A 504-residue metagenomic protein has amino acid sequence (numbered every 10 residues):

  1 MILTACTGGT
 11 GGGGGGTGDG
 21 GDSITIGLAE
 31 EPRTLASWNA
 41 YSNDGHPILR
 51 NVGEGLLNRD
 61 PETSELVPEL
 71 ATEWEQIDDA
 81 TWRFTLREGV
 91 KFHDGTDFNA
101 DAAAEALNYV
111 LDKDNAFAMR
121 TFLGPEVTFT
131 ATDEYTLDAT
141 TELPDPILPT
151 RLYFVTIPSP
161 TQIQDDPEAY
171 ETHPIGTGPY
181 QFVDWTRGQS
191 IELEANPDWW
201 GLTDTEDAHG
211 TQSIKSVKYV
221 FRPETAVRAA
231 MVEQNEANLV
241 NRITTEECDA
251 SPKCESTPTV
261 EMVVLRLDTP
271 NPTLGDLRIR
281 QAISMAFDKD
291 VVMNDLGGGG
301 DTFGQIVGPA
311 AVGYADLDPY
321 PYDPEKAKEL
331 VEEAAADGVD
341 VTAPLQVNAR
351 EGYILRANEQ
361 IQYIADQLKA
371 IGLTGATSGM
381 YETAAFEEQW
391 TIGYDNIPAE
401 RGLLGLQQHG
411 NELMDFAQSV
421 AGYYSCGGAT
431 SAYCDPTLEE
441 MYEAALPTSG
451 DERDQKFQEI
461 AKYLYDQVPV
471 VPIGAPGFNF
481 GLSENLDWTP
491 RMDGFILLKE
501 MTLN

Functional and structural regions predicted by a protein language model:
I26-G27, V232, K369-Y423, K456: Periplasmic binding protein-like
L28-I77, N108, I175: N-terminal lobe/hinge region of extracytoplasmic solute-binding protein
E75, G375-E387, A417-E484, N504: Extracytoplasmic/peripheral linker and loop segments enriched in polar/acidic and small residues with frequent Thr/Pro
E75, R83-T85, M119-Q162, E168 (+1 more regions): Surface-exposed binding/hinge segments that line and control ligand-binding clefts or catalytic entry sites
H93, T140-I157, I175-E224, L239 (+1 more regions): Aromatic-rich, solvent-exposed beta-strand/loop patch
V110, T128-T130, V183-E194, K218-T273 (+4 more regions): Extracellular/periplasmic solute-recognition and catalytic clefts
E194, G275-I371, E459: Append "and occasionally in soluble cytosolic enzymes with long acidic Gly/Pro-rich linkers
F480-N504: Long beta-strand-rich cores associated with HINT superfamily self-processing modules
